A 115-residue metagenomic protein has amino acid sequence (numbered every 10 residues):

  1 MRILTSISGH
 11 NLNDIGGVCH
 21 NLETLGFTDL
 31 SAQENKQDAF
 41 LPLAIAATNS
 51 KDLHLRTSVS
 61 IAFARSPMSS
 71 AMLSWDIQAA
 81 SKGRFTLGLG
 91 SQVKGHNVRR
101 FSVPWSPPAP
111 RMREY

Functional and structural regions predicted by a protein language model:
M1-T57: N-terminal beta1-alpha1-beta2 module of alpha/beta enzyme domains
R2-S8, P67-Y115: Flexible, glycine-rich active-site loops centered on histidine and acidic residues that chelate a metal or position
I15, S60-I61, H96: Alpha-helix initiation/capping motif
L22, S60, F101-V103: A broad detector of the eukaryotic-type serine/threonine protein kinase catalytic domain
T28-S31, A62, P104: Residue-level detector of alpha-helix boundaries and kinks
K36-Q37, S60, S91-Q92: Conserved beta-strand edge residues that scaffold enzyme active sites
A39-L41, A64-R65, G95-H96: Short secondary-structure boundary/hinge segments and terminal tails
R56-A64: The substrate-binding groove and active-site-proximal loops of carbohydrate-active enzymes, especially glycoside
